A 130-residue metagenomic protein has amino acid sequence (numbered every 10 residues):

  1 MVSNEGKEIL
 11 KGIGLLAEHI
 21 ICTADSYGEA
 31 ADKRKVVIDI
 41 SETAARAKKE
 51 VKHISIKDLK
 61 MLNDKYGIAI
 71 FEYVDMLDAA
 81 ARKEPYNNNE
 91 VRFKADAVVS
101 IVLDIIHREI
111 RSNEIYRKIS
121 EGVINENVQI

Functional and structural regions predicted by a protein language model:
V2-A44: Short terminal alpha-helical segments
E5, L16-A17, R34, A47 (+3 more regions): Generic short amphipathic/hydrophobic targeting helices enriched at N-termini, encompassing Sec-type signal peptides
K11, A30-E42, K60, D64 (+1 more regions): Short, charged, amphipathic alpha-helical segments
I21-K35, V51-I56, A79-R92, I110: Charged, low-complexity interaction regions
D32-K33, I56-L59, I115-E121: Short glycine-rich, low-complexity/disordered patches
R46-D64: Short, solvent-exposed, charged loop/turn and helix-capping segments that join or cap alpha-helices on peripheral
L77-I130: Amphipathic alpha-helical binding modules
